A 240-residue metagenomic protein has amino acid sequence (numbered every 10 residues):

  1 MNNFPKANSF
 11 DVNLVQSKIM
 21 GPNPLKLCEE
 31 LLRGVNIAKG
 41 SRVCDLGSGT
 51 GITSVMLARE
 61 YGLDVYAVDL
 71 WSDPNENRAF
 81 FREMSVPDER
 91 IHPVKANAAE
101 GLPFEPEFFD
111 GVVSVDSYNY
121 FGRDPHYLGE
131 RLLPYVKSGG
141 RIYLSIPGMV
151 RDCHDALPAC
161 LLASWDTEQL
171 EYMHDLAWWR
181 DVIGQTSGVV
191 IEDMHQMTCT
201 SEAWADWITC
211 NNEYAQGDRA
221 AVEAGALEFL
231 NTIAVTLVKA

Functional and structural regions predicted by a protein language model:
P22-K39: Conserved alpha-helix/loop element of class I SAM-dependent methyltransferases that forms part of the SAM/SAH-binding
T50-E100: Class I SAM-dependent methyltransferase SAM/SAH-binding core
L102-V112: A short acidic, Gly/Pro-enriched loop at the edge of an enzyme's catalytic core that lines a small-molecule cofactor
G111-D124: A short SAM/SAH-binding and catalytic strip from SAM-dependent methyltransferases
H126-R141: A short glycine-rich, Lys/Arg-flanked "PGG" loop and its adjoining helix->strand segment in the class I
P147-Q169: Short, glycine-/aromatic-enriched active-site segment of Class I SAM-dependent methyltransferases
E171-S187: Short alpha-helix
D193-A240: Conserved Class I S-adenosyl-L-methionine
